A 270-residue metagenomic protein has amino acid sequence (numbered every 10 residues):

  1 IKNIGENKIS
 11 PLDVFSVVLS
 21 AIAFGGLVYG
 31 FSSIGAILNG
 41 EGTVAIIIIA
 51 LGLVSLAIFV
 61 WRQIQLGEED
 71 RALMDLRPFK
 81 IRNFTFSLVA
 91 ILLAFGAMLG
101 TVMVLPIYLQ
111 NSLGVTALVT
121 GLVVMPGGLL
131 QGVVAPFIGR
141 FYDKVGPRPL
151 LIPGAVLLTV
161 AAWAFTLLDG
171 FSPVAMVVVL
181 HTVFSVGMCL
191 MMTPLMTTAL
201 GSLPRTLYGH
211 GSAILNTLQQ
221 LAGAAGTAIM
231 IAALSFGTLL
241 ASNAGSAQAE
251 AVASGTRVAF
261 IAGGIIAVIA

Functional and structural regions predicted by a protein language model:
I1-V14, W61-D70: Helix-loop junctions on the cytosolic side of multi-pass membrane transporters, especially the intracellular loop
K2-N3, S33, I37, L66 (+2 more regions): Generic structural signal for alpha-helix termini and adjacent loop/cap motifs
I4-G5, V18, I34-G35, L93 (+1 more regions): Short, well-ordered turn and helix-capping elements at secondary-structure junctions
G5-E6, A21-I46, F59-R62: Phenylalanine-glycine-rich, low-complexity intrinsically disordered regions, typified by the FG/GLFG repeat domains
E6-P11, V18, L76, E250: Short secondary-structure boundary/capping segments
F15, Y29, E41-L51, S55 (+2 more regions): 12-transmembrane solute porter fold
S33, V60-L66, S235-N243: Short regulatory "switch" loops immediately downstream of catalytic or recognition motifs within protein catalytic
G245-A249: Interfacial non-cytosolic loop connecting adjacent transmembrane helices
